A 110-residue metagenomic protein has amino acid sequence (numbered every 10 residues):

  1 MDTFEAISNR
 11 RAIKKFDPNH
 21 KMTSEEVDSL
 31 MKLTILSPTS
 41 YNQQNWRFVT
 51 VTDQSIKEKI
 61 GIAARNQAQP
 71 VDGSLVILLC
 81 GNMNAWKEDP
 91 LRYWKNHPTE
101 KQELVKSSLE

Functional and structural regions predicted by a protein language model:
M1-E110: Acidic, surface-exposed loops and disordered segments
